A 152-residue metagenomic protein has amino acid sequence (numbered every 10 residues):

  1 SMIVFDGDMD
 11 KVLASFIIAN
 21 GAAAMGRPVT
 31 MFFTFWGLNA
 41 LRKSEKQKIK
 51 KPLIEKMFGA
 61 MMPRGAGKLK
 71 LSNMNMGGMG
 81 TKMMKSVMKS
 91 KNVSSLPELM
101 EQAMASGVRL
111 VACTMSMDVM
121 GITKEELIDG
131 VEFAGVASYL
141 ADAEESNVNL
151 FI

Functional and structural regions predicted by a protein language model:
M2-V12, L41, V87-K91: Short, glycine-rich nucleotide/cofactor-binding loops
L13-G26, M31: Histidine-anchored nucleotide/phosphate-binding helix
A23-A24, M104, E144: Anion (oxyanion) recognition and catalysis
V29-F35, V111-T114: Short internal beta-strands
L41-K51: Glycine-rich loop at the start of a catalytic domain that most often binds anionic cofactors/ligands
I49-M84, N92: A glycine-rich helix N-cap at a beta->alpha junction
G77-S138: A charged, amphipathic interaction segment
N149-I152: Short hydrophobic/aromatic patches at helix-to-coil boundaries
